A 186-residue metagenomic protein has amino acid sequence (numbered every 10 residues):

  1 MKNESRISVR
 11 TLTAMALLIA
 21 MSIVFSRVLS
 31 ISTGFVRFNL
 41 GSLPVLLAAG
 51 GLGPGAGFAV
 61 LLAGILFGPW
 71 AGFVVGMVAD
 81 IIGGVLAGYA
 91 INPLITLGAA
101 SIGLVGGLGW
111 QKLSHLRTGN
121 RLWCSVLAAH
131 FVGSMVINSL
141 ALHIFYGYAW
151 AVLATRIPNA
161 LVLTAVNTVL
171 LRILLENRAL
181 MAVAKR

Functional and structural regions predicted by a protein language model:
M1-R186: Loop-helix junctions at membrane interfaces
